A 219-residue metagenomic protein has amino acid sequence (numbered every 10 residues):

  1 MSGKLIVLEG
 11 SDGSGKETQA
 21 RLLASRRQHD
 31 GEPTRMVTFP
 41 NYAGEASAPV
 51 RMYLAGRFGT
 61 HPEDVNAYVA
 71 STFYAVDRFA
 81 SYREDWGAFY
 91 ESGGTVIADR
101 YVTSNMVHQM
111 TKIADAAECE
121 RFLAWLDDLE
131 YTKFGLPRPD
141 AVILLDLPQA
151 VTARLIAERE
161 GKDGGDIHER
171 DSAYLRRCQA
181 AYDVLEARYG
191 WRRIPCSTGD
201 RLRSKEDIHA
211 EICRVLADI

Functional and structural regions predicted by a protein language model:
S2-L5: Pre-Walker A (Motif I) flank of P-loop NTPase domains
L8: Hydrophobic anchor at the beta1->P-loop junction of P-loop NTPases
S11: P-loop (Walker A) phosphate-binding loop of NTP-binding proteins
K16: Conserved lysine of the Walker
Q19: Hydrophobic positions on the alpha1 helix immediately C-terminal to the Walker A/P-loop
L22-A24, A150-I219: NTP-dependent small-molecule kinase module
D30-F134: ATP-dependent small-molecule kinase phosphotransfer cores that center on conserved nucleotide phosphate-binding segments
T103-A180: A glycine- and Lys/Arg-enriched "phosphate-lid" helix/loop adjacent to the NTP-binding pocket of small-molecule kinases
